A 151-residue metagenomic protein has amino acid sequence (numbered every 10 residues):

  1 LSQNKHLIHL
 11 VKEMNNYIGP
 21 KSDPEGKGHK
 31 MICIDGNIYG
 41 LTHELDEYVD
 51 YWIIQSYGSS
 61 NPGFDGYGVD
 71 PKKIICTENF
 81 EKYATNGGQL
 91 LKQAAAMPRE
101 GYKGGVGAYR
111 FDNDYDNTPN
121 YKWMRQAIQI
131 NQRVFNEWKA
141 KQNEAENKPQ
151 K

Functional and structural regions predicted by a protein language model:
L1-K151: Secreted glycan hydrolases and related glycan-binding modules that recognize and/or cleave
